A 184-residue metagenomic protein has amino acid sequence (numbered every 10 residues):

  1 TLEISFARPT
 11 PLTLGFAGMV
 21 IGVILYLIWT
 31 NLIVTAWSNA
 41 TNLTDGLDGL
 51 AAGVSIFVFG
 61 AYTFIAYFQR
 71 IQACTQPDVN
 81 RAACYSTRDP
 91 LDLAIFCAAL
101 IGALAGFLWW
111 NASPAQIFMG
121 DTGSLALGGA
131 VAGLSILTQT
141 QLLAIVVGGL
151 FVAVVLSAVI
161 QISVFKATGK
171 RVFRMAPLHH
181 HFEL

Functional and structural regions predicted by a protein language model:
T1, V23-L184: Alpha-helical transmembrane segments
T1-M19, T75-N80: Extracytosolic (periplasmic/ER-lumenal) interhelical loops and adjacent juxtamembrane/interface segments of multi-pass
